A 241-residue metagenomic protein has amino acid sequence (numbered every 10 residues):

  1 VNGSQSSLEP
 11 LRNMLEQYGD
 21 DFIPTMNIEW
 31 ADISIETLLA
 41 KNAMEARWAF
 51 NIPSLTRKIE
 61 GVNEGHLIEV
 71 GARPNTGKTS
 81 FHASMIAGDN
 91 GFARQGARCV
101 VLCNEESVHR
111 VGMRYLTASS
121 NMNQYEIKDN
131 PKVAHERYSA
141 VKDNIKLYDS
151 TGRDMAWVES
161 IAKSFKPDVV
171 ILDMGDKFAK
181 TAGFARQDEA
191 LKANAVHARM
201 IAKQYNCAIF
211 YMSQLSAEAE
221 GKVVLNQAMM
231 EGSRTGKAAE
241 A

Functional and structural regions predicted by a protein language model:
V1-D32: Short, small/acidic-rich helices and loops at N termini and domain boundaries of DNA replication/processing enzymes
S6, N13, I35, Q95-A185 (+1 more regions): Conserved inter-motif catalytic segment of the P-loop NTP-binding fold
D20-N121: The Walker A/P-loop phosphate-binding site
W48, N63, H82, N104 (+6 more regions): Active-site-proximal structural scaffolding
P53-R57, I86-A87, P131-H135, A156-V158 (+2 more regions): A generic local structural motif
T56, G61, G71, N75 (+1 more regions): Phosphate-binding/switch region of NTP-binding enzymes
S80-A83, M113, A156, S160 (+8 more regions): Feature representing long, continuous alpha-helical segments
